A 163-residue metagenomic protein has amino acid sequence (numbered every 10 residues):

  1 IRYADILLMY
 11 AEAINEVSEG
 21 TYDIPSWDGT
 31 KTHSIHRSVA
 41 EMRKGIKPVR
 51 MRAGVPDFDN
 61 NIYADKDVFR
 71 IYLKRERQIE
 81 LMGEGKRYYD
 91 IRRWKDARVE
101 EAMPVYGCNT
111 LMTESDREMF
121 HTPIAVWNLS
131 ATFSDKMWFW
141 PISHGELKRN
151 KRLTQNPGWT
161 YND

Functional and structural regions predicted by a protein language model:
I1-G20, R37-V49, R70-I91: Extended, hydrophobic/aromatic-rich amphipathic alpha-helical segments that build helical scaffolds
E19, P25-S26, Y88, Y106: Residue-level detector of alpha-helical recognition elements and their boundaries
G20-R37: Intrinsically disordered, low-complexity Ser/Thr- and acidic-rich flexible linkers and loops, especially at boundaries
R50, N60-D163: Long, intrinsically disordered, low-complexity segments
A53-P56: Alpha-helical junction/boundary sensor with strong preference for TPR arrays
